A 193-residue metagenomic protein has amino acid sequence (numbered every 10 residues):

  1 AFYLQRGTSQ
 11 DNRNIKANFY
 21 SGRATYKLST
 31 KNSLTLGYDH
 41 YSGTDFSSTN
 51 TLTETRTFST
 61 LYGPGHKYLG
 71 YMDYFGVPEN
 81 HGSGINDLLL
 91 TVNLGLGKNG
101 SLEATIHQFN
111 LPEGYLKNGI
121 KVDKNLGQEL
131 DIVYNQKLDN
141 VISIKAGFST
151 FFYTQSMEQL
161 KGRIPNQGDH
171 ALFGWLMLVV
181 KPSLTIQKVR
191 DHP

Functional and structural regions predicted by a protein language model:
A1, A24, L34-L36, V92 (+4 more regions): Membrane-embedded beta-strand positions of outer-membrane beta-barrel proteins
A1-R6, Y38-T44, V77, I106-P112 (+2 more regions): Transmembrane beta-strands of outer-membrane beta-barrel pores
L4-G95, S101, K117, Q159-K161: Extracellular/periplasmic loop regions
N14-Y20, G84-L88, K124-L130, G168-G174: Residues that define the transmembrane beta-barrel architecture of outer-membrane proteins
K31-L34, K98-A104, L138-A146, L184-V189: Repeated loop/turn-to-beta-strand initiation elements of outer-membrane beta-barrel proteins
L69-F75, E103-E129, K145: Outer membrane beta-barrel transmembrane domains
L130-F152: C-terminal structured "cap/appendage" subdomains that terminate the fold
G168-P193: Outer-membrane beta-barrel "beta-signal"
